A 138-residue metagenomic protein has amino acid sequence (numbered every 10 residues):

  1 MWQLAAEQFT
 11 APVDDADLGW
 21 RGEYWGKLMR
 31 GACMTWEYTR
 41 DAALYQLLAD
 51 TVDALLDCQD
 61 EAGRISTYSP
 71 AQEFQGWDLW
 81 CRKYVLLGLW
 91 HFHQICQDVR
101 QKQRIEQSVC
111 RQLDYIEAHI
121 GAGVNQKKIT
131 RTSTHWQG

Functional and structural regions predicted by a protein language model:
M1-G138: Glycan-recognition and catalytic cores of secretory/periplasmic carbohydrate-active enzymes
